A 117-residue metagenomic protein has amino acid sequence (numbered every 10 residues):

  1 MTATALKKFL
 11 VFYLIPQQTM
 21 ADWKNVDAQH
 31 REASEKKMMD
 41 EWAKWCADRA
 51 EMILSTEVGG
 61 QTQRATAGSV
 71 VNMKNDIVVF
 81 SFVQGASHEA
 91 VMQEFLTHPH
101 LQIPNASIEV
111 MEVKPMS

Functional and structural regions predicted by a protein language model:
M1-S117: Conserved, structured core segments of small domains
